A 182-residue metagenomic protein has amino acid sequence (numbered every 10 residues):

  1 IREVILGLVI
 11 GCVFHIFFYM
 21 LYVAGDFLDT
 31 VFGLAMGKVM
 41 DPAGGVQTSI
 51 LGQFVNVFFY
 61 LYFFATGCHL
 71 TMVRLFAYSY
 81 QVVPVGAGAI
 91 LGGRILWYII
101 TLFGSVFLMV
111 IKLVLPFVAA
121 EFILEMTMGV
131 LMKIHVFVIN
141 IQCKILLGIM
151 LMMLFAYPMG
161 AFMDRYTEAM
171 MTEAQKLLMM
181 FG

Functional and structural regions predicted by a protein language model:
I1-G182: Hydrophobic alpha-helical segments and their helix-loop boundaries in membrane and membrane-proximal proteins
